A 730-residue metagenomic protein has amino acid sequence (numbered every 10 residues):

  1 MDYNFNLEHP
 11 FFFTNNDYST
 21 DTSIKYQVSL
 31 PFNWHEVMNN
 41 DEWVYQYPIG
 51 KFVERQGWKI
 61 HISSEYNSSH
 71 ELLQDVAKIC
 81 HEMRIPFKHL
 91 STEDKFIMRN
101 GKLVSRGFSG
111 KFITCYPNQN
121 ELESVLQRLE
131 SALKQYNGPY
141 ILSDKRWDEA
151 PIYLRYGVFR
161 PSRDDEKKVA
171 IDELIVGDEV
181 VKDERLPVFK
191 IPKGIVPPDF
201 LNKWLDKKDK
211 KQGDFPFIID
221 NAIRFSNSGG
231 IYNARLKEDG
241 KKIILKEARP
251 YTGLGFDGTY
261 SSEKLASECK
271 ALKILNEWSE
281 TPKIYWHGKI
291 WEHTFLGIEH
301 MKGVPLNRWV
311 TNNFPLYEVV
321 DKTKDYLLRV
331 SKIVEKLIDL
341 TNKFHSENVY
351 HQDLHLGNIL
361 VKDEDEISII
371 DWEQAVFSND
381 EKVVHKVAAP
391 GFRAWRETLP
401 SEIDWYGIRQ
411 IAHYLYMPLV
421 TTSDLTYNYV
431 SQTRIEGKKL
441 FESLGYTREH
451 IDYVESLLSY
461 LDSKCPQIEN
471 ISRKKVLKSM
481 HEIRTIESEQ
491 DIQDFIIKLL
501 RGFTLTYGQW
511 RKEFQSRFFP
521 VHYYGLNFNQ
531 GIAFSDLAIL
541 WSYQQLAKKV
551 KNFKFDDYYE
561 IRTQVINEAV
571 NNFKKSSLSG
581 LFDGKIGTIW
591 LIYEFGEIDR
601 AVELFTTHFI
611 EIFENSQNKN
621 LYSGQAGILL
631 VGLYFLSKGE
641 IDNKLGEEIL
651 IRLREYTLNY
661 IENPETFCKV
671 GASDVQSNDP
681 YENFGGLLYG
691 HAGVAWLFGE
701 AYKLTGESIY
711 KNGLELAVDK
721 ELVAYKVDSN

Functional and structural regions predicted by a protein language model:
D2-S23, E166-N221: Juxta-kinase regulatory segment immediately upstream of eukaryotic protein kinase catalytic domains
I24-Y45, G50-F52, I195-E238: ATP-binding glycine-rich phosphate-binding loop
R55-Y66, I218-C269: ATP-binding glycine-rich loop module of kinase domains
N120, V125-K193, Q410, Y414-F514: Helical subdomain adjoining the active site within ATP-dependent kinase catalytic cores
K270-T281: Structural motif at the C-terminus of the N-lobe alphaC helix and the adjacent alphaC-beta4 loop of the Hanks-type
K283-T294: Short beta-strand micro-motifs within the conserved protein kinase catalytic domain, predominantly in the N-lobe
T341-V361: Catalytic-loop of the protein kinase fold
E373-L440: C-lobe/activation-segment region of protein kinase-like
